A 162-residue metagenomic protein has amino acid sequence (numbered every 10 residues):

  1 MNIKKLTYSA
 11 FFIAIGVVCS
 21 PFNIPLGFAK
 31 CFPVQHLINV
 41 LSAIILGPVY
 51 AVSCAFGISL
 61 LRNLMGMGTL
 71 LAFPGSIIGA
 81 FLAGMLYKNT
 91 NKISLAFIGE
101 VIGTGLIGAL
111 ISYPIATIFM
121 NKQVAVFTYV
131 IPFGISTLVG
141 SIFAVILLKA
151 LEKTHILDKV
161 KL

Functional and structural regions predicted by a protein language model:
M1-L162: Loop-helix junctions at membrane interfaces
